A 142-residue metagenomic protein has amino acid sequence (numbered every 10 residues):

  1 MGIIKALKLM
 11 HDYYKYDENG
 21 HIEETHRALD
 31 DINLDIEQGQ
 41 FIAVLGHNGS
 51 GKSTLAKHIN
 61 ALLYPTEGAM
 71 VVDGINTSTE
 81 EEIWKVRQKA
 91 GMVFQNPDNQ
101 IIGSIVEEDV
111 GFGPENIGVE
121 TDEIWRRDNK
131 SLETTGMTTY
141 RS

Functional and structural regions predicted by a protein language model:
Y14-E18, E80-E81, G111-E123, T134: ABC-type ATPase nucleotide-binding domains, specifically the catalytic core motifs of the NBD
L45-H47: The feature captures the beta-strand-to-loop junction immediately N-terminal to the Walker
N60: Helix-to-loop junction immediately C-terminal to a conserved catalytic motif
G68-S78, V86: Conserved ABC transporter NBD signature motif
D98, S104-E115, W125, N129: Short helical segment in ABC ATPase nucleotide-binding domains corresponding to the A-loop/adjacent helical element
D122-Y140: Conserved ABC ATPase "signature" region
